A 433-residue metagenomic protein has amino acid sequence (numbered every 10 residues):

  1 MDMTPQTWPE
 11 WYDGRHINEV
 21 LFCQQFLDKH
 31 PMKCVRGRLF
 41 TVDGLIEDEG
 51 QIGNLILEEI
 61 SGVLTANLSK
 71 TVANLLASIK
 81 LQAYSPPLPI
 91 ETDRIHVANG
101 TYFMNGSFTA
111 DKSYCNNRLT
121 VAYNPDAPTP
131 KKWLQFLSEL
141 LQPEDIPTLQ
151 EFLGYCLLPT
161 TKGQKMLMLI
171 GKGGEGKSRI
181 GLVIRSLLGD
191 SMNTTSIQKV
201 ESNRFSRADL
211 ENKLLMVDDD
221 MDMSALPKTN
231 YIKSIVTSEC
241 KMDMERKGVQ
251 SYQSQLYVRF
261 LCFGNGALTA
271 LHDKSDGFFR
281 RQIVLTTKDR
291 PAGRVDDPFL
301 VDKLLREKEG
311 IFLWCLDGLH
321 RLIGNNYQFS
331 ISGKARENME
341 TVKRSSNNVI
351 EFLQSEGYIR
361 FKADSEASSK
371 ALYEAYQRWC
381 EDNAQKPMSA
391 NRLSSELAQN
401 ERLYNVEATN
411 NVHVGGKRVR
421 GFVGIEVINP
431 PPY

Functional and structural regions predicted by a protein language model:
M1-H30, F40, L45-I46, P125-E139 (+3 more regions): Replication-associated primase and helicase/ATPase modules
D2-L119, M388: Intein modules and their embedded homing endonuclease domains
Y12-L21, R185-D190, A225-M242, S394-S395: A short, contiguous, amphipathic alpha-helix enriched in charged residues
K29-N54, I95-L214, I283-L285, F312-C315 (+3 more regions): P-loop NTPase catalytic core of nucleic-acid-dependent motor ATPases
R36, L188-D190, T195-R204, L226-T229 (+4 more regions): Positively charged interface segments
S206-Y252: Conserved nucleotide-sensing/catalytic segment adjacent to the nucleotide-binding pocket in NTP-handling enzymes
M216-D218, V258-N265: Structural recognition of the conserved hydrophobic beta-strand(s) that form the central parallel beta-sheet of P-loop
L305-N347: Phosphate-handling catalytic cores of nucleic-acid transaction enzymes
